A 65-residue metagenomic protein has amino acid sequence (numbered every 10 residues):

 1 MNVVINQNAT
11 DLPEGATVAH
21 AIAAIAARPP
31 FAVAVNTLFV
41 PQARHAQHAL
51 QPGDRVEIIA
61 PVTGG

Functional and structural regions predicted by a protein language model:
M1-G64: Ubiquitin-like/PB1-type beta-grasp interaction modules and other compact soluble beta-rich domains
